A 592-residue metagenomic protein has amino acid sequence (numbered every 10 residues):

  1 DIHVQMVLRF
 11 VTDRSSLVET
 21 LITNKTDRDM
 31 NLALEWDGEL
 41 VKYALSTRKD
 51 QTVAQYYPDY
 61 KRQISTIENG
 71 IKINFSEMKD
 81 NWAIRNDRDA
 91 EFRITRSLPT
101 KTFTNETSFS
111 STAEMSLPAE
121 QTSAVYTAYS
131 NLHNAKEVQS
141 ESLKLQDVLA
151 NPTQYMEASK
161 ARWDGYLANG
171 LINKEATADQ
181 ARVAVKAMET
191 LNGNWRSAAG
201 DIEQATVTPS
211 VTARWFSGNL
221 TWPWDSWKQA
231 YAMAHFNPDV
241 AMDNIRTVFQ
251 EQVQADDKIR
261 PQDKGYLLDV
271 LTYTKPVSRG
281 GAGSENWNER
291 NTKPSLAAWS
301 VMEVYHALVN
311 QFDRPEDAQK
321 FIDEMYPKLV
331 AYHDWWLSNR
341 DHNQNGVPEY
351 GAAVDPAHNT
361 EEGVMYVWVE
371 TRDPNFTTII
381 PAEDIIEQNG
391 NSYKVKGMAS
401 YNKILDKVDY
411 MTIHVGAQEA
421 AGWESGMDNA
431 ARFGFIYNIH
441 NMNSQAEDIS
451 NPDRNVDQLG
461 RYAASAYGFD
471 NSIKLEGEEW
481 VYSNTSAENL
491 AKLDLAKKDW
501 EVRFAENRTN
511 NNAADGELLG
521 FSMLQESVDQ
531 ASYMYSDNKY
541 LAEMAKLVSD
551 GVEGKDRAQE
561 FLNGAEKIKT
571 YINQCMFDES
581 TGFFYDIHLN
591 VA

Functional and structural regions predicted by a protein language model:
H3, T12-V18, T26-S217, V309-S338 (+4 more regions): Acidic/polar, glycine-enriched structural segments that form the non-catalytic walls/loops of the carbohydrate-binding
A168-A176, W227-V240, L296-D317, S532-V552: Well-ordered alpha-helical scaffold segments within catalytic/enzyme domains
D201-T206, N237-V367, Y571-H588: Helix-terminus loop motifs that line ligand-binding clefts
S210-W215, D263-E289, A491-Q525, V591: Acidic/His metal-coordination segments adjacent to aromatic residues that form catalytic metal sites in metalloenzymes
F216-L220, F236, S284-T292, E316 (+5 more regions): Alpha-helix capping and helix-loop boundary segments enriched in small/acidic/polar residues
N219-V240, T247-E251, I473-L475, E479-Y482 (+6 more regions): Active-site core of glycosidic bond-cleaving carbohydrate-active enzymes
I259, V330-A431, F435-Y437, N441-D457 (+2 more regions): Catalytic cores of carbohydrate-active enzymes
V415, A420-S527: Glycine-rich phosphate/pyrophosphate-binding loop and adjacent beta-alpha nucleotide/cofactor-binding cores
